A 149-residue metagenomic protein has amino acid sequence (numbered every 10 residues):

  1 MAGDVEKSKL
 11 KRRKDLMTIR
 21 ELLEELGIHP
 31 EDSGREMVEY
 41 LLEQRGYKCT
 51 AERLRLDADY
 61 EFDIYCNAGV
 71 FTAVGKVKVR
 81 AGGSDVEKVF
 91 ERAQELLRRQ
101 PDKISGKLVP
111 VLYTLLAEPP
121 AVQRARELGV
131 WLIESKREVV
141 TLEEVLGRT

Functional and structural regions predicted by a protein language model:
M1-R20: Phosphate-binding site recognition
M17-R53, A121: Acidic-basic catalytic patches of nuclease active cores, encompassing PD-(D/E)XK and other metal-cofactor nuclease
H29, S33, D59, S84: Charged, alpha-helix-enriched surfaces in structured cytosolic catalytic cores of large nucleotide-utilizing machines
V38, F62-D85, V89-Q94: Conserved catalytic cores of phosphodiester-cleaving nucleases, focusing on short active-site segments
L41, R92, R124-L128: Alpha-helical structural signal in soluble globular domains
Q44-G69: Active-site metal-binding core of divalent-cation-utilizing nuclease and nuclease-like domains
D85-K103, L108-P110, T114: Short, charged, amphipathic alpha-helix that recurs within catalytic cores of restriction-modification and other
L108-T149: Domain-level recognition of nuclease-like catalytic cores that cleave nucleotide substrates
